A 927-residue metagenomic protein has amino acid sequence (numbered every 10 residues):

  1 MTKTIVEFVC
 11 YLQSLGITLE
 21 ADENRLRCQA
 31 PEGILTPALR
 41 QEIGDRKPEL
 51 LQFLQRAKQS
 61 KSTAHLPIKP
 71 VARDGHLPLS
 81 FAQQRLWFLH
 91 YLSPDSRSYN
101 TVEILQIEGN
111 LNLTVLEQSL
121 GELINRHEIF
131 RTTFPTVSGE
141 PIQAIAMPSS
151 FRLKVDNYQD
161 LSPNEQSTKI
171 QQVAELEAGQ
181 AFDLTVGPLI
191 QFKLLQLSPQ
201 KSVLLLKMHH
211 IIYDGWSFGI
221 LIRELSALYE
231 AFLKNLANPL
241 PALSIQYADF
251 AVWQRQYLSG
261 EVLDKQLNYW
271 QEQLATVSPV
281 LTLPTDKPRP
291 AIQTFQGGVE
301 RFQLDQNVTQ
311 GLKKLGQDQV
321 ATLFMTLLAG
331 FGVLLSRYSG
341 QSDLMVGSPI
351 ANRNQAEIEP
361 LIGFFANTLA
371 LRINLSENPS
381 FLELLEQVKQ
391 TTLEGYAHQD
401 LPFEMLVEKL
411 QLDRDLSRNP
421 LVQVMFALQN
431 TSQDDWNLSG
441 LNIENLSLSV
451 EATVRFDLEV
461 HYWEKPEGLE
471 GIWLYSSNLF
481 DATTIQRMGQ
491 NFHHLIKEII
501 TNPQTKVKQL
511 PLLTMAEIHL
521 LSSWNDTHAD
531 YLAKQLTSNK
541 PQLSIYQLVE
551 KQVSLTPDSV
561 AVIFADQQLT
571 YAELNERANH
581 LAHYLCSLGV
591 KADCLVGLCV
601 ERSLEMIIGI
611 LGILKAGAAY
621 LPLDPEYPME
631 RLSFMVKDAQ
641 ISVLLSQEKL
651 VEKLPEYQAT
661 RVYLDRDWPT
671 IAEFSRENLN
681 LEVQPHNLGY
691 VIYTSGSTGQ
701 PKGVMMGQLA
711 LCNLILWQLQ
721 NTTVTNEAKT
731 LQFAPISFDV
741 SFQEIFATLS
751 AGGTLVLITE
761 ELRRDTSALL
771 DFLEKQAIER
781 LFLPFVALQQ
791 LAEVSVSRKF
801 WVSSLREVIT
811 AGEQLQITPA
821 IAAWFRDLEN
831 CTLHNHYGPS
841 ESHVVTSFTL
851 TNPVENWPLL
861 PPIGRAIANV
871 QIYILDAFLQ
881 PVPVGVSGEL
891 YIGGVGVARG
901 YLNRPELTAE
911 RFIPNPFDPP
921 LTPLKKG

Functional and structural regions predicted by a protein language model:
M1-Q246, L267, E272, L283-T285 (+19 more regions): Carrier-protein-dependent adenylate-forming modules in NRPS/ANL systems
R73, S93-N100, E117, E128-I129 (+23 more regions): His-Asp-centered acyl/peptidyl-transfer active-site segments
P94-D95, K287, N352-N354, L588 (+8 more regions): AMP-binding (ANL) adenylation modules
T101, S119, I129, K207-H209 (+21 more regions): C-terminal lobe/hinge of AMP-binding adenylation domains
Q296-T309: DNA breakage-rejoining catalytic core of tyrosine-based enzymes
V388, Q535, V636-K649, Q708-N713 (+5 more regions): AMP-binding/adenylate-forming
P402-E404, A427, E470, H528 (+5 more regions): AMP-dependent adenylate-forming
S750-T754, K775-F782, A792-P862, A868-Q871: Gly/Ser/Thr-rich phosphate-binding loop
